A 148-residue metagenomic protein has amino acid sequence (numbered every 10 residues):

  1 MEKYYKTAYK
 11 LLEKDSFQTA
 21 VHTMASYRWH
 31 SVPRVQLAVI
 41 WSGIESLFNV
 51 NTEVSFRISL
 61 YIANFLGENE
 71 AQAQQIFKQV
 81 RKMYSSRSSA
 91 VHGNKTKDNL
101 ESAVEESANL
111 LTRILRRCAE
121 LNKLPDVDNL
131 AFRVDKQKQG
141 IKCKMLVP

Functional and structural regions predicted by a protein language model:
M1-P148: Amphipathic, oligomerization/interface secondary-structure segments
